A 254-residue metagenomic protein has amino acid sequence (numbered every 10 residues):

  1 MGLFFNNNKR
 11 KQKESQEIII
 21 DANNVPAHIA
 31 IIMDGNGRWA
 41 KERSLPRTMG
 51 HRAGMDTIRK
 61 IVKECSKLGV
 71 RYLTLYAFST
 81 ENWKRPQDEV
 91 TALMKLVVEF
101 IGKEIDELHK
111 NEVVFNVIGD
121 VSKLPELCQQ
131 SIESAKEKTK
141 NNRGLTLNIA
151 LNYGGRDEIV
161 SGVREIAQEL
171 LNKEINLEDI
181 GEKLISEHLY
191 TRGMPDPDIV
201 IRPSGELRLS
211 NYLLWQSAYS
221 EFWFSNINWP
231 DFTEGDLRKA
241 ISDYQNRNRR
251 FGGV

Functional and structural regions predicted by a protein language model:
M1-V254: Flexible, compositionally biased loop and terminal segments
